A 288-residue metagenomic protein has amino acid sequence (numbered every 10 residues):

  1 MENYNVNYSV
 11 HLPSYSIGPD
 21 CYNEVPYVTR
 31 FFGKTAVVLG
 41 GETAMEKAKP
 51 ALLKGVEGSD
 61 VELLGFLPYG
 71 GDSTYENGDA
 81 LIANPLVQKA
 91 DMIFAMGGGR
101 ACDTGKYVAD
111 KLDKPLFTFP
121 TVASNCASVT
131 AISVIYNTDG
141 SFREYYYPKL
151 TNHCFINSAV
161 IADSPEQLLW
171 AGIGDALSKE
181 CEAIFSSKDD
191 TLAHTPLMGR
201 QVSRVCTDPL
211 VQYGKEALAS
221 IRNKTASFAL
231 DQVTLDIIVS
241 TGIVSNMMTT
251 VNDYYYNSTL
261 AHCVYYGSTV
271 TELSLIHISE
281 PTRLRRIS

Functional and structural regions predicted by a protein language model:
M1-D91: ATP/NTP phosphate-donor binding region
N7-S9, T29-F31, P85-Q88, A109 (+4 more regions): Solvent-exposed alpha-helices and their adjacent loops that cap or buttress functional pockets in soluble metabolic
P13, D110-S203: A glycine/threonine-rich phosphate-anchoring loop and its flanking beta-alpha core in nucleotide/phosphate-binding
P19, G40-E42, M96-G98, F119-V122 (+3 more regions): Fold-independent oxyanion-binding glycine-rich loops and adjacent beta-strand/coil segments at enzyme active sites
Y22, E46-K49, R100-Y107, C126-V129: Short glycine/serine/threonine-rich phosphate/pyrophosphate-binding segments that cradle anionic phosphate groups
P85-V122: A short, small-residue-rich loop immediately preceding and capping a beta-strand
L192-S279, R283-R286: Active-site segments that bind and position negatively charged phosphate/pyrophosphate groups
